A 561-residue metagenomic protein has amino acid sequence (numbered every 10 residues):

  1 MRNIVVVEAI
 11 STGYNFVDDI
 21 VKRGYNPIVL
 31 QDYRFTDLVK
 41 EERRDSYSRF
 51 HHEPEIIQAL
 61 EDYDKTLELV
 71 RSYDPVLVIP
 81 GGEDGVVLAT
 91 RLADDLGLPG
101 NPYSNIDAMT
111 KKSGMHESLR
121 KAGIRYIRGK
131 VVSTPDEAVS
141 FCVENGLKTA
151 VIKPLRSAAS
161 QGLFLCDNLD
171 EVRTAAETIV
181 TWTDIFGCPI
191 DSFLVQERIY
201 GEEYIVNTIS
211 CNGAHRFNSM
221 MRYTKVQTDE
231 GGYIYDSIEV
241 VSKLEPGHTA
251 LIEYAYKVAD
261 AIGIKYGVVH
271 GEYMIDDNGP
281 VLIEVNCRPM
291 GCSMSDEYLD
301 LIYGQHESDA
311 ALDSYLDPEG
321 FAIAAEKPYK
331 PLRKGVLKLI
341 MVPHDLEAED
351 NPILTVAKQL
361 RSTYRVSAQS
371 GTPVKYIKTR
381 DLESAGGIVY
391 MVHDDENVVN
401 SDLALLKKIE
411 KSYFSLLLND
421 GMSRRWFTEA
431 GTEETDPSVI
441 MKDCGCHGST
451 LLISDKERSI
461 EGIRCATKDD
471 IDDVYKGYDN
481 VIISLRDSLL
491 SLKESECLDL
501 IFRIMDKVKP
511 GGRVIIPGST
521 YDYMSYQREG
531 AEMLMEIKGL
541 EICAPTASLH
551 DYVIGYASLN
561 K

Functional and structural regions predicted by a protein language model:
M1-N105, D136, D381-S384, V392-K408 (+1 more regions): ATP-binding N-terminal substructure of ATP-dependent carboxylate-amine bond-forming enzymes
G13, L312-R425: Peripheral (often C-terminal) accessory segments that flank ATP-dependent C-N-forming ligase machineries
D94-G162: A conserved helix-loop-beta module that forms one wall/lid of the active-site cleft in ATP-utilizing catalytic domains
L119, E144-L165, D184-G201, V206 (+3 more regions): ATP-grasp fold ATP-binding core
R125-I127, T149-I152, C166-Y200, G231-S237 (+1 more regions): Conserved ATP-binding module of the ATP-grasp superfamily
A250-H270, D276-D277, N286-D345: Active-site "cap" helix and flanking loop/linker of ATP-utilizing ligase/carboxylase catalytic domains
C497-P510: A short glycine-rich, Lys/Arg-flanked "PGG" loop and its adjoining helix->strand segment in the class I
G511-S519: Conserved beta-strand signature within the Rossmann-like core of class I S-adenosyl-L-methionine
